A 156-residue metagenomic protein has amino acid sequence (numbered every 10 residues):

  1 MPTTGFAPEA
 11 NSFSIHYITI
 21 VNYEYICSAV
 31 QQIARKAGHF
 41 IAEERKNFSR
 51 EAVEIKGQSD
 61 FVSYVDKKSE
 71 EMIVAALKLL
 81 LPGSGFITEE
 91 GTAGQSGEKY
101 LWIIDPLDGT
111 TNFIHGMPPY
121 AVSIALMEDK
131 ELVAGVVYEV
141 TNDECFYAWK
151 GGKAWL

Functional and structural regions predicted by a protein language model:
P2-G5: Short linear segments in intrinsically disordered or otherwise low-structure-confidence regions
A7-A10: Acidic, Ala/Val/Gly-enriched low-complexity intrinsically disordered segments
F13-L107: N-terminal subdomain of lithium-sensitive/metallo-dependent phosphomonoesterases centered on the IMPase/IPPase/PAP
S96-W155: DPxDG-like acidic metal-binding loop motif
